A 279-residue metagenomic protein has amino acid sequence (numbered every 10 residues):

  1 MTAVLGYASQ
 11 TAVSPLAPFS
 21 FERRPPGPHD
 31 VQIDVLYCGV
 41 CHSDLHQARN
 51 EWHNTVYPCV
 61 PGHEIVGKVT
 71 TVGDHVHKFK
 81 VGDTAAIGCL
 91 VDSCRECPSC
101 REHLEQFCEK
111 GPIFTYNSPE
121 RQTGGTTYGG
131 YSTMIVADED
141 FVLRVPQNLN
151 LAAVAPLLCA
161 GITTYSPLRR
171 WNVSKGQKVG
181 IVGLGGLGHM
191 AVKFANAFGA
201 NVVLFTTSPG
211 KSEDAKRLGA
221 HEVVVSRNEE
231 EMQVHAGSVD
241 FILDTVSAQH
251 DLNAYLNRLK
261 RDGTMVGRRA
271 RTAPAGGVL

Functional and structural regions predicted by a protein language model:
E22-C38, E51-R101, Q106, Y128 (+1 more regions): Glycine-rich beta-strand-centered segment in the early N-terminal region that forms part of a ligand/cofactor-binding
L36, I87, V225, L243-D244 (+1 more regions): Redox-cofactor binding/interface segments in oxidoreductases and associated redox assembly factors
G39, G73, L90, N228 (+2 more regions): Short glycine-/small-residue-rich Rossmann-like dinucleotide-binding loops
T84, K178, G263-T264: Short glycine-centered segments of the SAM/dcSAM-binding site in methyltransferase folds
C94-V182: NAD(P)H dinucleotide-binding glycine-rich loop of Rossmann-like/cofactor-binding domains, especially the beta1-alpha1
K175-L184, H189, F194-A254: Adenosine-nucleotide cofactor-binding segment
P209, V246-L279: Glycine-rich phosphate-binding loop and adjacent beta-alpha segment of Rossmann(oid) nucleotide-cofactor-binding
